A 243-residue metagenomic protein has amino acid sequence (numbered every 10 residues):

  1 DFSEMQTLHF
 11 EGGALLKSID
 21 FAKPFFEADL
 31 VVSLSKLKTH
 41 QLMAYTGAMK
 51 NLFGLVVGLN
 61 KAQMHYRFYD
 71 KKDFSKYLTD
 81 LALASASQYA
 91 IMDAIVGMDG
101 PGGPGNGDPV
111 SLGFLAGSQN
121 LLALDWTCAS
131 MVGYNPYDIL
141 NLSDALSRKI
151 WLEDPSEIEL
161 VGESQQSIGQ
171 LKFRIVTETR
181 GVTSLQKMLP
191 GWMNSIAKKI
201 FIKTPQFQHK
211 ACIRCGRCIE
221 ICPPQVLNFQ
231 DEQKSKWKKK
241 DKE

Functional and structural regions predicted by a protein language model:
D1-Q208, R217: Extended, low-polarity segments enriched in aliphatic/aromatic residues
K210-A211, I221: Short pre-active-site segment immediately N-terminal to redox-active cysteine/selenocysteine motifs in thiol-based
R217-K238, E243: Iron-sulfur cluster-binding cysteine motifs and their immediate structural context in ferredoxin-like electron-transfer
